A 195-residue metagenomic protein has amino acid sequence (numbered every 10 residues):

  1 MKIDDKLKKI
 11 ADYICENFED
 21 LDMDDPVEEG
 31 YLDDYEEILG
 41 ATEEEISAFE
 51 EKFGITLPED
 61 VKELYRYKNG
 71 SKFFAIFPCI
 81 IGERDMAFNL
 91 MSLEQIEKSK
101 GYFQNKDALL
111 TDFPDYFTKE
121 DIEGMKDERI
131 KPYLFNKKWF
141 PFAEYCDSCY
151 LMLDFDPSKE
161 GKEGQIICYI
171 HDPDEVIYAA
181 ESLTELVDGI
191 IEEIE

Functional and structural regions predicted by a protein language model:
M1-E144: A surface-exposed partner-binding patch
R129-Y133, F155-E160: Short linear motifs in intrinsically disordered
F142-A143, F155-D156, S182: Catalytic-core loop-and-flanking beta/alpha module that positions acidic residues for ribose/phosphate chemistry
S148-L151, P173-A180: Short, surface-exposed beta-strand/loop "edge" segments at domain boundaries and coil↔beta transitions
C149-K159, I167-I170: Low-complexity, glycine/alanine/valine/leucine- and proline-rich hydrophobic stretches
V176, A180-E192: Compact, glycine/acidic-enriched structural inserts
